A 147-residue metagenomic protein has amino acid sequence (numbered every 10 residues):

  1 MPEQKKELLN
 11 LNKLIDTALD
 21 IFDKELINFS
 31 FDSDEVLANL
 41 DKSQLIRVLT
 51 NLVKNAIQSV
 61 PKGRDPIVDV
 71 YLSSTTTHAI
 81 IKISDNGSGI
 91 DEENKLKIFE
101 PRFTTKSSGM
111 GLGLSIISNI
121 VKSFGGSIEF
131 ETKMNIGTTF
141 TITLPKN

Functional and structural regions predicted by a protein language model:
M1-Q4, L37-L40, T105: Conserved micro-motifs of the catalytic ATP-binding
K5-L19: A conserved beta-strand-to-alpha-helix junction within the catalytic ATP-binding
L11, G89-K97: Short helix N-cap motif at coil->helix boundaries in the Bergerat
D65-T77: Short beta-strand/loop element within the Bergerat-fold HATPase_c
D85: Acidic ATP/Mg2+-coordinating residue in the GHKL
G113, I117: Short alpha-helical Gxxx[C/S/T] motif in the catalytic ATP-binding
V121-K122: Detector for a conserved hydrophobic position within an alpha-helical segment of the HATPase_c
